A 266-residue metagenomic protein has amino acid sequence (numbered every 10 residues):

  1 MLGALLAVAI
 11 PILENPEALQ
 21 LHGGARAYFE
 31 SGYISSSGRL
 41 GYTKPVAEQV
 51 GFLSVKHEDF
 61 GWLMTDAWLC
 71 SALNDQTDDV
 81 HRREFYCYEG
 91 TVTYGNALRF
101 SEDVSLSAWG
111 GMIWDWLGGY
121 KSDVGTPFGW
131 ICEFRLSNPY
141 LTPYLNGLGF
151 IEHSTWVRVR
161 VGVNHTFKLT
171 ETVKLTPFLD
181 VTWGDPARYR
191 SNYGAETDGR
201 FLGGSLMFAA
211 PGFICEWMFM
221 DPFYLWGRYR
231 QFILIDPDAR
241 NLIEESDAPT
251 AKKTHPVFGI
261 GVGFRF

Functional and structural regions predicted by a protein language model:
V8-D78, Y94, G263-R265: Short glycine/proline- and aromatic-enriched beta-strand/turn motifs that initiate or cap beta-hairpins
E17-A18, A67-G162, E245-K253: Outer-membrane pore/translocation modules
E17-A25, P45-A47, D59-L63, E102-A108 (+8 more regions): Outer-envelope beta-barrel architecture signal
A27-F29, Q49-V55, V92-N96, M112 (+7 more regions): Residues on the lipid-exposed face of transmembrane beta-strands in outer-membrane beta-barrel proteins
A27-S35, A67-D75, M112-G118, F128 (+6 more regions): Transmembrane beta-strands of outer-membrane beta-barrel pores
R39, T77, Y120-S122, Y189-S191 (+1 more regions): Outer-membrane beta-barrel and related beta-rich outer-membrane complex signature in Gram-negative bacteria
G125-A210, I214: Detector for outer-membrane/organellar transmembrane beta-barrel domains, recognizing the amphipathic beta-strand
P177, G204-F266: Predominantly the C-terminal beta-signal and adjacent terminal strand-loop region of outer-membrane beta-barrel
